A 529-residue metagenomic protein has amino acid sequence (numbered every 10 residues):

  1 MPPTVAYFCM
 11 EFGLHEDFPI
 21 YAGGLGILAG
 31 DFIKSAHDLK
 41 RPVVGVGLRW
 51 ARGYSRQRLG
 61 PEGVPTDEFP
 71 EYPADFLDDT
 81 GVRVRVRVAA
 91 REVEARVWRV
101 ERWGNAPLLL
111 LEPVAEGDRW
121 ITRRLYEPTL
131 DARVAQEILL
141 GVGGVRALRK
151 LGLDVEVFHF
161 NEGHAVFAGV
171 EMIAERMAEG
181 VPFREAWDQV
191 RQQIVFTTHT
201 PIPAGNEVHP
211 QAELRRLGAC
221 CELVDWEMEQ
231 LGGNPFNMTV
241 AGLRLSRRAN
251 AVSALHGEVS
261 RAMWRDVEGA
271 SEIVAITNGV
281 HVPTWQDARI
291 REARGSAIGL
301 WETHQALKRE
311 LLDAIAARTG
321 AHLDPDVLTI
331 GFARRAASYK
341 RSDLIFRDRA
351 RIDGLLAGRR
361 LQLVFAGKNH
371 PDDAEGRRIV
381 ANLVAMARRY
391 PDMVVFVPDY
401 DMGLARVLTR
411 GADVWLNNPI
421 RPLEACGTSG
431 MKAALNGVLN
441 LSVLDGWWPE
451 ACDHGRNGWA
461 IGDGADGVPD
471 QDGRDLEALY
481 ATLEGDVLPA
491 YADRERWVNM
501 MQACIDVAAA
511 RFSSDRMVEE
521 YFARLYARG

Functional and structural regions predicted by a protein language model:
M1-G529: Catalytic cores of carbohydrate-active enzymes across secretory and cytosolic contexts
